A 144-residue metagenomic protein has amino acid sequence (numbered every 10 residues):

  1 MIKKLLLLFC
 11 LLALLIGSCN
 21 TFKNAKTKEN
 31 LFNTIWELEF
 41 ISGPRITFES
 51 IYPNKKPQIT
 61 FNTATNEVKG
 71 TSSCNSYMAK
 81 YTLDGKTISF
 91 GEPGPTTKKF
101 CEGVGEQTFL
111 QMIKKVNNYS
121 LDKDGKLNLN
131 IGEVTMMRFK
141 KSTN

Functional and structural regions predicted by a protein language model:
M1-K28: Bacterial Sec-dependent N-terminal signal peptides
C19-N144: Lipid interaction determinants
